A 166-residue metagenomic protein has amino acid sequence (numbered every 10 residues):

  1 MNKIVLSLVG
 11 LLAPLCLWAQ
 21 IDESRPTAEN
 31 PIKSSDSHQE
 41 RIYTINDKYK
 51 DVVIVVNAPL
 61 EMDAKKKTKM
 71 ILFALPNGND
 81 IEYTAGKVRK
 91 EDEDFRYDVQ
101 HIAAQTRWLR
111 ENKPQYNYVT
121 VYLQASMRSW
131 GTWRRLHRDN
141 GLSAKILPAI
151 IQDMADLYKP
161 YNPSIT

Functional and structural regions predicted by a protein language model:
M1-I21: Bacterial Sec-dependent N-terminal signal peptides
A19-M70, V119: A domain-start/cap signature at the N-terminus of enzymes
N46-K50, D94-H101, L136-L147: Phosphate/oxyanion-binding active-site loops and adjacent basic polyanion-contact surfaces
Y49, A58-L60, P76-G78, Q124-M127: Short, flexible loop/turn elements at secondary-structure junctions
L60-Q115: Short, surface-exposed "cap/lid" segments of acyl-processing enzymes
M70-A74, V119-Y122, T166: Structural recognition of the beta-strand scaffold that forms the well-ordered cores of secreted hydrolase catalytic
Q115-N117, N162: A generic structural signal for alpha->beta connector loops
Y122, M127, G131-K159, I165: Alpha/beta-hydrolase active-site loop
